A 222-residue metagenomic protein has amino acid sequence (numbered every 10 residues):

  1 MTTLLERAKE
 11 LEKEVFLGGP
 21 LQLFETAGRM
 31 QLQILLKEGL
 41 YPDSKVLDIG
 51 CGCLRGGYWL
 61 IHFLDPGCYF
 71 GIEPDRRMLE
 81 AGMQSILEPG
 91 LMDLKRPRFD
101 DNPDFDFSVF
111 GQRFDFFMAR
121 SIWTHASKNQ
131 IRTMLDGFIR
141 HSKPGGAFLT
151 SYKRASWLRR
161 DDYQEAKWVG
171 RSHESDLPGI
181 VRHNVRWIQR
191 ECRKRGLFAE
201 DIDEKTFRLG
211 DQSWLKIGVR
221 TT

Functional and structural regions predicted by a protein language model:
M1-E38, C53-V109, A126-T133, G137 (+1 more regions): Class I (Rossmann-like) S-adenosyl-L-methionine-dependent methyltransferase catalytic domain, capturing the SAM-binding
D43-G52: Conserved class I S-adenosyl-L-methionine
K45, G146-A147: Short glycine-centered segments of the SAM/dcSAM-binding site in methyltransferase folds
F107-F117: A short acidic, Gly/Pro-enriched loop at the edge of an enzyme's catalytic core that lines a small-molecule cofactor
F116-N129: A short SAM/SAH-binding and catalytic strip from SAM-dependent methyltransferases
